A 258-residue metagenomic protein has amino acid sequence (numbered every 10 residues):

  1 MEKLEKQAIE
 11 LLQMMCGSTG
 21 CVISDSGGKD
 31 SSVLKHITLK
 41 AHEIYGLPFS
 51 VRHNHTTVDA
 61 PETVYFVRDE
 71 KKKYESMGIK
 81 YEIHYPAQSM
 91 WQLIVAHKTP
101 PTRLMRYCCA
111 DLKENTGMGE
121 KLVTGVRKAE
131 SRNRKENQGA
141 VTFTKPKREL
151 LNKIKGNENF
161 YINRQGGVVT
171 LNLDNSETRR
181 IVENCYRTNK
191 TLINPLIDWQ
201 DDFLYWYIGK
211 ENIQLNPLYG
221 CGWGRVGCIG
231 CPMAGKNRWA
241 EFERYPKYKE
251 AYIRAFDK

Functional and structural regions predicted by a protein language model:
M1-K258: Nucleotide-activated chemistry modules centered on ATP-dependent adenylation/adenylyltransferase
